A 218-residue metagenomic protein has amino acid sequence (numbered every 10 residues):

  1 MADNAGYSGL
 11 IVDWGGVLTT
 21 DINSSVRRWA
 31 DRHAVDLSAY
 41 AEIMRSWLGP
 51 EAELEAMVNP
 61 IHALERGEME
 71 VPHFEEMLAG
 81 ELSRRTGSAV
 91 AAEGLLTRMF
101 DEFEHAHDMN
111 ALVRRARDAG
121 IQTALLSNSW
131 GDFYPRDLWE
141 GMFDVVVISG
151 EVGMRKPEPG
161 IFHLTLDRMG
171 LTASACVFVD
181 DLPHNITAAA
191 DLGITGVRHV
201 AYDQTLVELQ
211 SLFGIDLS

Functional and structural regions predicted by a protein language model:
M1-V12, R114, L126, W130-S218: Asp-based, Mg2+/Mn2+-dependent phosphohydrolase catalytic module
D3-N110: N-terminal helical cap/lid subdomain that shapes the substrate entry/recognition surface in HAD-like hydrolases
D36, Q122, T195: Residue-level detector of anion-binding/catalytic polar loops
E68-M69, I121, E151, G170: Residue-level recognition of short, well-ordered coil/turn positions that link secondary-structure elements
A89-D137: Substrate-recognition element of Asp-dependent hydrolases with the DxDx(T/V) motif
